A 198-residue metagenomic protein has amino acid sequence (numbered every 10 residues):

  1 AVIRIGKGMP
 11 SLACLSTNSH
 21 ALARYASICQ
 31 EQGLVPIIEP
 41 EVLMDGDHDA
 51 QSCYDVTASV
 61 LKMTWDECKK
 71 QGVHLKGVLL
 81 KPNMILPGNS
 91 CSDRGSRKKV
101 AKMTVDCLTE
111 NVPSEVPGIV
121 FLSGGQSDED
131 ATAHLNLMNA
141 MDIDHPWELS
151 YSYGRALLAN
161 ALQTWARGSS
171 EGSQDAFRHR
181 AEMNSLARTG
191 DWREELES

Functional and structural regions predicted by a protein language model:
A1-A13, V42-H48, N89: Glycine-rich, proline-tolerant flexible connector loops at the mouths of alpha/beta enzymes
A1-V2, G33-V42, H74-N83: Short beta-strand segments at enzyme active-site cores
P10-Y25, S59: Glycine-rich anion/phosphate-binding loops
H48-S198: Active-site capping/gating regions of soluble enzymes
